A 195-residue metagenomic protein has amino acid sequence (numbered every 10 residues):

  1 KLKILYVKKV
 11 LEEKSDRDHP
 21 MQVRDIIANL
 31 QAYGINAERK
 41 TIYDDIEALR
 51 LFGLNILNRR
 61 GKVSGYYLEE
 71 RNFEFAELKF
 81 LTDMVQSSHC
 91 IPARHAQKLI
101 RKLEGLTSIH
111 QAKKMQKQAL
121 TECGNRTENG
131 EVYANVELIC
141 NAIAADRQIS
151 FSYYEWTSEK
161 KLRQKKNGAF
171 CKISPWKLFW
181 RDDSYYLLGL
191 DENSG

Functional and structural regions predicted by a protein language model:
K1-M84, K166, S194: Short, basic/aromatic recognition patches that contact phosphate-bearing ligands
K1-Q22, L103-N129, R181-Y185: Short N-terminal signal/transit or membrane-insertion segments and the immediately adjacent low-complexity/disordered
A28-N29, E38-T41, L120-G124, S158-K161 (+1 more regions): N-terminal start-of-chain detector that recognizes signal peptides and the immediate post-cleavage beginning
Y43-D44, L51-N55, A134-N141, L188: Intrinsically disordered, low-complexity boundary segments flanking structured domains
A48, N58, N141-I143, K165 (+2 more regions): A generic structural signal for short, solvent-exposed coil/turn residues that cap or connect secondary-structure
G65-Y67, S150, Y186-L188: General beta-strand recognition
N72-K161: Bulky hydrophobic/aromatic content
Y154-S158, R163-G195: C-terminal regulatory/effector modules of DNA-binding transcriptional regulators
